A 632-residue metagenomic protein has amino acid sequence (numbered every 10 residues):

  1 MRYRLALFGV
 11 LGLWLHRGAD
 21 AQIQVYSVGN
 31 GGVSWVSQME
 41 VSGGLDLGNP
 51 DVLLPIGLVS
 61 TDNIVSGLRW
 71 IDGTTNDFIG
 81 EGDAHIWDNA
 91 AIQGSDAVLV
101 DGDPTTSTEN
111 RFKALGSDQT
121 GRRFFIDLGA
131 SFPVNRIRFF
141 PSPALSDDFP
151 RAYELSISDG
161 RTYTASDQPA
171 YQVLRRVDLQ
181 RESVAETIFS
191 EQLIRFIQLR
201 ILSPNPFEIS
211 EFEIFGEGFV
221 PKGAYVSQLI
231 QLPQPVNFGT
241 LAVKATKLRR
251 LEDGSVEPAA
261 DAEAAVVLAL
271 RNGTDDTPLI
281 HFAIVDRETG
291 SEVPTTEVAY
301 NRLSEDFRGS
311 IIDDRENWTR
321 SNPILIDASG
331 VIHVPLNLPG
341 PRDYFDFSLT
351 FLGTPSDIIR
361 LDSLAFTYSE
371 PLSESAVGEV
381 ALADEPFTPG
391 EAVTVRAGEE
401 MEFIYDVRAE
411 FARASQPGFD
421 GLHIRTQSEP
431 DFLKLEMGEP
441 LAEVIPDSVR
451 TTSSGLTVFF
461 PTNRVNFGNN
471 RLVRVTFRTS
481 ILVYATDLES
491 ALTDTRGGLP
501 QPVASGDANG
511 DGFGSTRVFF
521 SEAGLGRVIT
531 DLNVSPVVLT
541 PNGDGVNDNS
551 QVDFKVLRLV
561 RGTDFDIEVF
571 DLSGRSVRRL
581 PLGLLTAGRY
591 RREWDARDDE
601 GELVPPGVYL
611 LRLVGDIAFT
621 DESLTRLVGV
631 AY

Functional and structural regions predicted by a protein language model:
M1-R4: Positively charged n-region of N-terminal signal peptides that target proteins for export
A6-W14: Bacterial N-terminal signal peptides
V10, I126, D598: Generic anion/oxyanion-binding catalytic loop in active/binding sites
L15-A21: Sec/Tat signal peptide C-region and signal peptidase I cleavage site
A21-L525: Beta-strand-rich ligand- or partner-binding modules with a strong bias toward extracellular/periplasmic carbohydrate
S521-Y632: Short loop/turn motifs at secondary-structure boundaries
